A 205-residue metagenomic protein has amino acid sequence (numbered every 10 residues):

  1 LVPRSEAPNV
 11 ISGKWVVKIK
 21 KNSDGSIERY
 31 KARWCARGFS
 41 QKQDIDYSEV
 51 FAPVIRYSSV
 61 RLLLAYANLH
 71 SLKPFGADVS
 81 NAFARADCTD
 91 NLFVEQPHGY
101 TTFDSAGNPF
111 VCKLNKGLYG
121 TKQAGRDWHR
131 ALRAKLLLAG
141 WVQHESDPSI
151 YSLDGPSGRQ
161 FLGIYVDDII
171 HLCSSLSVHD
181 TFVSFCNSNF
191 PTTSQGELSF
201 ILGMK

Functional and structural regions predicted by a protein language model:
L1-K205: Long, low-complexity, charge-biased intrinsically disordered regions
